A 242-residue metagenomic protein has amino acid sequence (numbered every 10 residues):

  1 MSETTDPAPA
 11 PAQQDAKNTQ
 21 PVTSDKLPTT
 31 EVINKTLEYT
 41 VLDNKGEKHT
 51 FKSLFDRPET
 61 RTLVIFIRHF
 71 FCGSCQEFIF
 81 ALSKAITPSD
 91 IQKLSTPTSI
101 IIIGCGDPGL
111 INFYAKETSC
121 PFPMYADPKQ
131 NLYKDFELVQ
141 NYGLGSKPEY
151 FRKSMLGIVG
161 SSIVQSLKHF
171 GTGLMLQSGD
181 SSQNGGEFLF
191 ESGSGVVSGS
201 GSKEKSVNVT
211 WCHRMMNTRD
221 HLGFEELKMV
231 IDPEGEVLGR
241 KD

Functional and structural regions predicted by a protein language model:
M1-L42: N-proximal helix/coil linker or "cap" segments that precede and/or mark the start of modular domains
T30, T36-R61: A short beta-strand-turn-helix
T40, I65, S99-I102, P123 (+1 more regions): Beta-strand cores of modular interaction/reader domains in eukaryotic scaffold and signaling proteins, especially PDZ
K52-P88, S99, I103: Short active-site neighborhood of thiol/selenol oxidoreductases, capturing the structured segment around
Q76-E77, F113, L222-E225: Generic recognition of short, well-ordered alpha-helical segments
F78-T118, P123, P128, L132: Structural microenvironment flanking redox-active thiols in thiol-disulfide oxidoreductases
F122, D127-N217: Thiol/selenol-based redox catalytic cores and closely related redox-interacting motifs
S202-L238: Non-catalytic, surface beta->alpha helical segment in thiol-disulfide oxidoreductase systems
